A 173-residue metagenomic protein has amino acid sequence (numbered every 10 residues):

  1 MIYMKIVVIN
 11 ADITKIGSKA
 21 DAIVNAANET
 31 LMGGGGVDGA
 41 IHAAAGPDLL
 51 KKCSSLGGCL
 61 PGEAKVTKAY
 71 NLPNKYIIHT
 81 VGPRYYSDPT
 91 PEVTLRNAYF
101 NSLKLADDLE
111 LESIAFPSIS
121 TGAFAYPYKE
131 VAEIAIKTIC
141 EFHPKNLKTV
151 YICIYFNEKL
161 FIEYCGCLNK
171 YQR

Functional and structural regions predicted by a protein language model:
M1-L109: Glycine-/small-residue-enriched capping loops at alpha/beta junctions
R84-R173: Phosphate/ribose-phosphate-bearing ligand recognition and processing surfaces, centered on ADP-ribose/NAD(+/P+) systems
